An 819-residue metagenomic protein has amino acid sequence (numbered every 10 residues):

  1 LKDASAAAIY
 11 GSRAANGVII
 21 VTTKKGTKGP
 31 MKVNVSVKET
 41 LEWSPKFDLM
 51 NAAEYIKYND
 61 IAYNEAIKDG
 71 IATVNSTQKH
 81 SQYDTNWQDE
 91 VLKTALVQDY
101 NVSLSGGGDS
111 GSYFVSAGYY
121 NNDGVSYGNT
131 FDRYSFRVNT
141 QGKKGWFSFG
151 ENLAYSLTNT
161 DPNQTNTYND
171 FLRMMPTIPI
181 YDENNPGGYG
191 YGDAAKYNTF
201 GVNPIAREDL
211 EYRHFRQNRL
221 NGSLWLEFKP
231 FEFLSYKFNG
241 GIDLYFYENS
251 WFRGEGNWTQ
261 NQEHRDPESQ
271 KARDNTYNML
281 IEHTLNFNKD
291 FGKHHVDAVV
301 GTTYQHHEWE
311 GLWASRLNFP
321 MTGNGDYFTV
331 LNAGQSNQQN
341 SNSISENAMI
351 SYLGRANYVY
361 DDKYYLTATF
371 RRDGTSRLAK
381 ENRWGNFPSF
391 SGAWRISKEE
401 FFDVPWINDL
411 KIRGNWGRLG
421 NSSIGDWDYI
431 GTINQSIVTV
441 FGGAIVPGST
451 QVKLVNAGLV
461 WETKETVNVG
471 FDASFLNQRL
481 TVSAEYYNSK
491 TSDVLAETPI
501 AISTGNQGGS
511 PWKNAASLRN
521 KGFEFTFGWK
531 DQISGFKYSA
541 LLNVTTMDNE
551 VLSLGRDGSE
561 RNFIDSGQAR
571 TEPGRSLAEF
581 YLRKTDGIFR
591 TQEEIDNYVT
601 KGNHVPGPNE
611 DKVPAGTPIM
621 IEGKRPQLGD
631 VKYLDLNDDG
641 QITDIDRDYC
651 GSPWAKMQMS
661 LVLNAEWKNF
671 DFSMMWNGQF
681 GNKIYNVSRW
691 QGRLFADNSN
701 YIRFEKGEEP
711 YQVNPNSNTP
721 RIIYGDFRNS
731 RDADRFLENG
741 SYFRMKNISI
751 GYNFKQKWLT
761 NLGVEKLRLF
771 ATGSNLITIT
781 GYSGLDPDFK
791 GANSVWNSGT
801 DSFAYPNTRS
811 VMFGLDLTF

Functional and structural regions predicted by a protein language model:
L1-D3: Short acidic/polar hinge/loop motifs at secondary-structure boundaries that mediate gating or recognition
A7-K24: Extracytoplasmic beta-strand/coil segments of soluble accessory domains associated with Gram-negative outer-membrane
G17, K25-Y127, Q164-T167, I180-T199 (+5 more regions): Residues embedded in well-ordered regular secondary structure
V18-T22, N34-S36, R413-N415, L541-N543: Soluble periplasmic/extracytoplasmic beta-strand elements of cell-envelope proteins
N34-Q82, W313-S315, Q532-G651, S774: Conserved small-residue
S76-T77, T375, P626-L628, Q679-S774: Extracytoplasmic gating/loop element in the C-terminal half of outer-membrane beta-barrel translocons and assembly
A95-Q98, R133, N139-L157, K196-R253 (+2 more regions): Extracellular/periplasmic, surface-exposed regions of secreted and cell-surface proteins
N597, N603-A615, S652-Y685: Glycine-rich, aromatic-lined ligand/substrate-binding cores of catalytic and carbohydrate-binding domains
